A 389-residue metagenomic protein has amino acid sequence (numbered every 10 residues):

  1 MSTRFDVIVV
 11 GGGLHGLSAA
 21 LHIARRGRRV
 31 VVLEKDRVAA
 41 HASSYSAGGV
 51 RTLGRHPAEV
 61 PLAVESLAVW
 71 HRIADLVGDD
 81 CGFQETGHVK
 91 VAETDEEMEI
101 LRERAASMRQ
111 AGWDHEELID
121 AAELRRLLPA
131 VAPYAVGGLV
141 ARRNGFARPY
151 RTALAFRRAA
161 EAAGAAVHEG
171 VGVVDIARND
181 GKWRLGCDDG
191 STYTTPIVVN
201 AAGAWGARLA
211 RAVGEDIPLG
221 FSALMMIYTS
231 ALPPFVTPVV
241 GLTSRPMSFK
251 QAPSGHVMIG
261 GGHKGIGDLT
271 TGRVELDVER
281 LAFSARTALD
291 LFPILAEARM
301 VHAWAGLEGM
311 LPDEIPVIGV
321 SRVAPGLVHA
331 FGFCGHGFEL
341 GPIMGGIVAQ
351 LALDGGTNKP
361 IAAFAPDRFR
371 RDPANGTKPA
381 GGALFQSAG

Functional and structural regions predicted by a protein language model:
S2-H15, V31: Beta1/beta-strand and adjacent pyrophosphate-binding region of the FAD-binding site in flavoprotein oxidoreductases
A24-S43: Glycine-rich FAD pyrophosphate-binding loop
A40, S191-T237: Central helical "cap/lid" subdomain
G48-L127, P246, T287-A288: Dinucleotide-binding Rossmann-like beta1-alpha1 core, especially the glycine-rich loop that anchors the ADP
P61, V91-I100, V140-R158, R273-E279: Short beta-strand to alpha-helix junction loop
L139-D189, Y193: Helical element adjacent to the flavin cofactor pocket in flavoenzyme catalytic cores
A231-L327: Active-site lid/adjacent beta-loop-alpha segment flanking the redox-cofactor pocket in flavoenzymes
D290-G389: C-terminal catalytic lobe of FAD-dependent flavoproteins
